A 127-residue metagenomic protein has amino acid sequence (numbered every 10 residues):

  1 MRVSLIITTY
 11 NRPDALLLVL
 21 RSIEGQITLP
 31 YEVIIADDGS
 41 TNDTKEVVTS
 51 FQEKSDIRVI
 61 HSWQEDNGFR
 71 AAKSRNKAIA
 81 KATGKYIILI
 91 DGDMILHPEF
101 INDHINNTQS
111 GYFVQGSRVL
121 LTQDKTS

Functional and structural regions predicted by a protein language model:
M1-G25: N-proximal low-complexity "stem/linker" segments adjacent to membrane-targeting elements
L20-R21, K45, G84, P98-Q109: Short alpha-helix within the catalytic core of nucleotide-sugar-dependent glycosyltransferases
L20-W63: Acidic donor-binding segment of Leloir-type glycosyltransferases
Q64, I90: Catalytic metal- and UDP-sugar-binding loop of GT-A-like glycosyltransferases, i.e., residues flanking the conserved
E65-A82, E99: Glycine-rich, basic loop-to-helix element that forms the pyrophosphate-binding segment of sugar-nucleotide handling
I87: Short aromatic/hydrophobic "clamp" motif used to bind/position activated sugar donors
D93-I95: Acidic metal-phosphate-binding loop of nucleotide-sugar-dependent transferases
E99-S127: Conserved donor NDP-sugar-binding/catalytic core segment of glycosyltransferases
